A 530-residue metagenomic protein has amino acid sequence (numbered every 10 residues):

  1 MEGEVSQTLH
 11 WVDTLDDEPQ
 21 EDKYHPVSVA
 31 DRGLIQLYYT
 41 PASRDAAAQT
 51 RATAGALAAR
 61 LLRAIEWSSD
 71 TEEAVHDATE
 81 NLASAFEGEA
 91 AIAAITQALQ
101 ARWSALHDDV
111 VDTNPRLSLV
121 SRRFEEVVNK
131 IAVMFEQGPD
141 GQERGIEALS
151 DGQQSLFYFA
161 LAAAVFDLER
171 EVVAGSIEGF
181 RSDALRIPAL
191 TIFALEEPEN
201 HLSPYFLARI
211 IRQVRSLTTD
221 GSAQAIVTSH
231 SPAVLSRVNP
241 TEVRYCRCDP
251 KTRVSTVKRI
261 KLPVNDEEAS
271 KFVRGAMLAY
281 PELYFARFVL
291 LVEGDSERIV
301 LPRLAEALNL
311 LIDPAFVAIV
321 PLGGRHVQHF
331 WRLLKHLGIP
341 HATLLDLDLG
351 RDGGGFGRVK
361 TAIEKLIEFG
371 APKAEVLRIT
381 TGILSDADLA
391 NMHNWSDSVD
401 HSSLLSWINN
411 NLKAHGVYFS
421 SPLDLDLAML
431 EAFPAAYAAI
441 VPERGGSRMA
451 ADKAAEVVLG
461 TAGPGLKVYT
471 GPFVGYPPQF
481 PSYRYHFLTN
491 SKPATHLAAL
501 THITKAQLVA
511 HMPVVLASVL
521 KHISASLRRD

Functional and structural regions predicted by a protein language model:
M1-E80, E143, E267, L366-F369 (+1 more regions): Glycine-rich phosphate-binding loops of NTPases
G3-H10, E18, R247-D530: Acidic, divalent-metal-binding catalytic cores of TOPRIM and closely related two-metal-ion phosphodiester/pyrophosphate
S28-A30, S121-E126, E147-L149, D183-L185 (+4 more regions): Replace "in large, NTP-powered and nucleic-acid-processing enzymes" with "in large, NTP-powered factors and other
G33-L37, A189-L190, A223, N239-E242 (+3 more regions): Short glycine-/polar-rich loops that comprise or flank the Walker A/P-loop and associated switch/sensor motifs
Y38, T191-L195, L290: Hydrophobic positions in the central parallel beta-sheet of the AAA+
P41-R44, S121, F135-Q137, R247 (+1 more regions): Flexible glycine-/small-residue-rich
A46-F193: Extended helical coiled-coil dimerization/tether regions that scaffold and oligomerize large DNA-maintenance assemblies
V128, E136-A279, A494-D530: Switch/communication elements of ASCE P-loop NTPase nucleotide-binding domains
